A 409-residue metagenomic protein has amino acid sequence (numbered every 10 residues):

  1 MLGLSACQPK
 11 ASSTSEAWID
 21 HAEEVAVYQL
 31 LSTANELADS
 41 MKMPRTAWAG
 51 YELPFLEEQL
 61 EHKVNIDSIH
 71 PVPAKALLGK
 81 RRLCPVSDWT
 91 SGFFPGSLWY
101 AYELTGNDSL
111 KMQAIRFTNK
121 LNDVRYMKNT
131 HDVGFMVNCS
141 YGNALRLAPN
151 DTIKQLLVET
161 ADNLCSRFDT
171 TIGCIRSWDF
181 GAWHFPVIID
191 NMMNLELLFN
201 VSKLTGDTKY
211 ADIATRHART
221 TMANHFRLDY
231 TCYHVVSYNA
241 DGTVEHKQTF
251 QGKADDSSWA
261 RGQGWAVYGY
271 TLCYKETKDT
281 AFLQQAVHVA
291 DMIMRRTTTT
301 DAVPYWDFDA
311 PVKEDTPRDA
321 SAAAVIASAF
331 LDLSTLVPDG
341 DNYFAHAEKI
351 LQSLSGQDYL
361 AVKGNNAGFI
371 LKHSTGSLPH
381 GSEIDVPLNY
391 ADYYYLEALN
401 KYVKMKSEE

Functional and structural regions predicted by a protein language model:
G3-A6: C-terminal motif of bacterial Sec signal peptides marking the signal peptidase cleavage site
K10-E409: Glycan-recognition and catalytic cores of secretory/periplasmic carbohydrate-active enzymes
